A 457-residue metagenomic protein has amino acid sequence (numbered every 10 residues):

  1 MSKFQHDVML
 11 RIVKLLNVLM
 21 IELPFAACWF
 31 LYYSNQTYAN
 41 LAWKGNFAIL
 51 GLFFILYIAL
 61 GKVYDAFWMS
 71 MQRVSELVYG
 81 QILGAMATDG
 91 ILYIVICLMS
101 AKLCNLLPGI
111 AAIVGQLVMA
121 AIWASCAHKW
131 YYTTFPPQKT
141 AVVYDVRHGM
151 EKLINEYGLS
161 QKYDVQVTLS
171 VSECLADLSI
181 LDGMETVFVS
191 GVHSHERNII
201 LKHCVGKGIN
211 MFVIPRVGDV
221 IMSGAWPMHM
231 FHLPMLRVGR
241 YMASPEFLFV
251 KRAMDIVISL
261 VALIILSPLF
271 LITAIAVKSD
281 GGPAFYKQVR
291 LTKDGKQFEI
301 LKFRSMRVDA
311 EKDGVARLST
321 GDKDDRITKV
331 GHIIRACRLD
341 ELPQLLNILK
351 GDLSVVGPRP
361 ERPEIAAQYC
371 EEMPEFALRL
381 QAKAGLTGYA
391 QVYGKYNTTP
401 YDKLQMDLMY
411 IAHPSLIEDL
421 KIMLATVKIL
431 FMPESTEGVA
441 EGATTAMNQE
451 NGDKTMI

Functional and structural regions predicted by a protein language model:
M1-P24, C126-S267, E437-I457: N-terminal hydrophobic signal-anchor/signal peptide
M1-Y132, I457: Signature of alpha-helical transmembrane segments in polytopic membrane proteins
Q81-A85, D89, A253-V261, C337: Loop-to-transmembrane-helix entry motif
Q81-A85, P137-K152, P283-M306: Membrane-cytosol interface motif
A124-P137, A274-F285: Aromatic-capped interface at the extracytoplasmic side of an N-terminal signal-anchor transmembrane helix
G218-D219, Y286-R326, L386-Q405: Short, glycine-rich, amphipathic interfacial segments at transmembrane boundaries or analogous
F247-A310, N347, L416, I422-I457: A hydrophobic, helix-centered structural microdomain
T320-K383, I422-L430: A short, structured surface patch at a secondary-structure boundary
